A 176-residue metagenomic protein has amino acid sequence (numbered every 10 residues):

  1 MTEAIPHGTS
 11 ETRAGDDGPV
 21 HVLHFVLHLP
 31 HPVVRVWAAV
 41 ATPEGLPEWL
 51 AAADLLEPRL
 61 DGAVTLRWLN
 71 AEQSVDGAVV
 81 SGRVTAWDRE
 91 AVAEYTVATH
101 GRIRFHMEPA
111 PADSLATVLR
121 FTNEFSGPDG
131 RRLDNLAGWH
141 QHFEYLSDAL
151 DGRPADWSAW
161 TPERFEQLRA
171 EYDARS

Functional and structural regions predicted by a protein language model:
M1-A53: Hydrophobic ligand-binding cavity/cleft-lining segments
T2-E3, F125-S176: A conserved amphipathic terminal alpha-helix motif
G18-V22, A63, E90-V92, P111-V118: A generic structural signal for beta-strand entry/edge sites
H24, H31, P43-V79, V92 (+1 more regions): Short beta-edge strand/loop motif at the mouth of beta-sheet-based domains
V26-L27, A53-D54, V79-T85, R102-A110: Hydrophobic/aromatic beta-strand elements that line small-molecule binding cavities or substrate pockets in beta-rich
P30, R59, W87, A98-H100 (+1 more regions): A short, compositionally biased micro-patch
V36-W37, L46, V64-L66, V84 (+3 more regions): Hydrophobic pocket/interface hotspot
E94-L150: Beta-strand/loop substructures that line and gate deep hydrophobic ligand-binding cavities in soluble
